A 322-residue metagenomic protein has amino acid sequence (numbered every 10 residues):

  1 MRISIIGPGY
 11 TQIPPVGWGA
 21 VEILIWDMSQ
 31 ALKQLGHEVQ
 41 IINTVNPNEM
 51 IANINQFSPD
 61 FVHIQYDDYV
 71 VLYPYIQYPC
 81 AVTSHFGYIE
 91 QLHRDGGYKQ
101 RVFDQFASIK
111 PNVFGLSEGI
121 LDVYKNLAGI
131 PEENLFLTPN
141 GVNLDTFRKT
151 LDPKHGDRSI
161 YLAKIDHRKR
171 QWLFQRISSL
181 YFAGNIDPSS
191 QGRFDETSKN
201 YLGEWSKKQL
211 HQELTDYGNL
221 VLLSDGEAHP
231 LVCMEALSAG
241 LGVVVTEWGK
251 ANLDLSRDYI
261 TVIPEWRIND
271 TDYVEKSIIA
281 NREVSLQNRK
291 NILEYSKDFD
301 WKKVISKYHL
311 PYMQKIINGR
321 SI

Functional and structural regions predicted by a protein language model:
L92-R94, K125, P139-D157: Acidic anion/phosphate-binding donor-loop and adjacent secondary structure in glycosyltransferase catalytic cores
D95-V113: Membrane-proximal helix-turn-helix segments that form the acceptor-binding/catalytic region of lipid-linked
S108-N134, V142: A short, active-site helix/loop in glycosyltransferases that binds the activated sugar's phosphate group
F114, L151-Y181: Conserved donor-binding/catalytic core segment of Leloir-type glycosyltransferases
R168, E265, N269-Y273, R282-N318: A charged, aromatic-enriched C-terminal amphipathic alpha-helix characteristic of glycosyltransferases across folds
D225: Aromatic "clamp/platform" in nucleotide-sugar-dependent glycosyltransferases that forms part of the donor/acceptor
G242-T246, N252: Short hydrophobic beta-strand element within catalytic cores of glycosyltransferases and related nucleotide-activated
L253-I278: Change "using UDP/GDP/dTDP sugars" to "using nucleotide sugars
